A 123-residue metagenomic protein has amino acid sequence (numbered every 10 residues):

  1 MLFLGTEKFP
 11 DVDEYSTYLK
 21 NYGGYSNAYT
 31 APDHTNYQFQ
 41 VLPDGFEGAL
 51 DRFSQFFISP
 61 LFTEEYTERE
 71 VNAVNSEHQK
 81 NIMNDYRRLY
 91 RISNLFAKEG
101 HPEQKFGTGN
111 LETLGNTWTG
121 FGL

Functional and structural regions predicted by a protein language model:
M1-Q40, M83-D85, K105-N110, G115-W118: M16/MPP (pitrilysin/insulinase) zinc-metallopeptidase core fold and M16-derived inactive scaffolds
G5-E7, Q40-A73: M16/insulysin-pitrilysin zinc metalloprotease superfamily fold
G5-T6, A49, F56-F57, E65 (+1 more regions): Scaffold signal of the M16-like zinc-metallopeptidase fold and its non-catalytic homologs
V12, S16, L50, E68-V71 (+2 more regions): Hydrophobic face of alpha-helices
K20, N75, N94-K98: Alpha-helix boundary recognition
N75-N81: Short, conserved secondary-structure transition motifs
